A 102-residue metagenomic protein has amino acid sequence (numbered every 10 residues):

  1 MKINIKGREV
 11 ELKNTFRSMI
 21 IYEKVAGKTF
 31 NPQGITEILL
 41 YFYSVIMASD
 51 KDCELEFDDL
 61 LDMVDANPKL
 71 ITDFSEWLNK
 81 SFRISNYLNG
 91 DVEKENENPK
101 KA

Functional and structural regions predicted by a protein language model:
N4-K6, M19, K28-Q33, D52-A102: Charged interaction scaffolds used for protein-protein
R8-V10: Well-ordered beta-strand scaffold positions
K13-R17, M47-C53: Short, compositionally biased low-complexity segments
N14-A26: Short, structural beta-strand-to-alpha-helix junction motif
V25-K28, A48: General structural signal for alpha-helix termini and helix-helix connectors
E37-A48: Short, hydrophobic/amphipathic alpha-helical patches that form generic packing surfaces within helical domains
